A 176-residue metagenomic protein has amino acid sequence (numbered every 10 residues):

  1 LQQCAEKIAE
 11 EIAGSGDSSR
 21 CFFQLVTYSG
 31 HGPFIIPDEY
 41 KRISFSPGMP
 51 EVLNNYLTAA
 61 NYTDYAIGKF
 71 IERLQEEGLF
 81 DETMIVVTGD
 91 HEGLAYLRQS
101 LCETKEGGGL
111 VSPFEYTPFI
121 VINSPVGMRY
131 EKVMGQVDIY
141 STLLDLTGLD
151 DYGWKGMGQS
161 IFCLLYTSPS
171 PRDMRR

Functional and structural regions predicted by a protein language model:
Q2, N61-Y65, M134-S141: A structural signal for well-ordered alpha-helical segments within the folded catalytic domains of diverse enzymes
C4-A59, L94-E103: Active-site His/acidic residue clusters
I8, I12, I71, M84-V86 (+2 more regions): Short, hydrophobic alpha-helical segments
C21-T27, A60-T63, I67-F70, T83-E92 (+2 more regions): Beta-strand elements within well-structured catalytic alpha/beta cores of enzymes that handle phosphate/sulfate esters
Y56, P125-M134: Active-site rim elements
D81, V87-P125: Histidine-centered active-site microenvironments of extracellular/periplasmic hydrolases and transferases
E131-F162: Non-catalytic, well-ordered alpha-helical segments in soluble enzyme domains
Y166-R176: Single conserved hydrophobic/aromatic residue that forms the stacking wall/gate of nucleotide- or nucleobase-binding
